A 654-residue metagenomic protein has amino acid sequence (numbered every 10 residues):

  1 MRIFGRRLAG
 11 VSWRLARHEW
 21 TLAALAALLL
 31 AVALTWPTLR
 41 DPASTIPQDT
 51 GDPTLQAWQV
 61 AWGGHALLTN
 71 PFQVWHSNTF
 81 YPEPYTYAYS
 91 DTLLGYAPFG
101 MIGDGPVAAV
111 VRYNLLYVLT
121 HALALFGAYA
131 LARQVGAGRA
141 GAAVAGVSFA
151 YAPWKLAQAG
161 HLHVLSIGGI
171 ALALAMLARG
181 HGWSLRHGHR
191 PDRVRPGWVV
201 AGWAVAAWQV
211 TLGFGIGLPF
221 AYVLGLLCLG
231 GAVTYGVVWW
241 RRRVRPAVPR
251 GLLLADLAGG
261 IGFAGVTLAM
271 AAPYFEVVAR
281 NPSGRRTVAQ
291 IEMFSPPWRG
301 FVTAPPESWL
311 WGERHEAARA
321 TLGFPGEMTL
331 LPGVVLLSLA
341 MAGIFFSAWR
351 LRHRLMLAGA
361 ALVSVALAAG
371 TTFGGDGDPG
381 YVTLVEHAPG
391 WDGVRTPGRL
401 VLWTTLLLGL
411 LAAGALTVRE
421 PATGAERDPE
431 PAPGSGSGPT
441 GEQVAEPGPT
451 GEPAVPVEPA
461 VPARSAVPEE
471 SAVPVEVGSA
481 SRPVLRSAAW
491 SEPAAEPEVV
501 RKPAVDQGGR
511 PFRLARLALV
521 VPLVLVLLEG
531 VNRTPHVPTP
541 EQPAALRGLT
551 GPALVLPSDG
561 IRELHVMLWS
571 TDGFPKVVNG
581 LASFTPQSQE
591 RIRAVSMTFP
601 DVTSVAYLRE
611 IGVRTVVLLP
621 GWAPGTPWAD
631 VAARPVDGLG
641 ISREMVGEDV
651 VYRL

Functional and structural regions predicted by a protein language model:
M1-P37, G251-G262, F345, R352-A360 (+1 more regions): Start-transfer (signal-anchor) and selected internal transmembrane alpha helices of multi-pass inner/ER membrane
R14-L15, W239-L257, A340-G380, G508-F512: Membrane-interface helix-loop-helix junctions at transmembrane boundaries of multi-pass membrane enzymes, predominantly
A27, L116-V135, R139-R186, R190-Y235 (+3 more regions): Membrane-embedded helix bundles of polyisoprenyl
L30-A124, V147, A152-I167, S295 (+3 more regions): Membrane-interface coil-to-helix junctions
G51-A66, L268-F345, P389, G393 (+1 more regions): Periplasmic/ER-lumenal interhelical loops and adjacent helix-loop junctions in multi-pass membrane proteins
R179, L185-R186, F220-A264, I344-S347 (+2 more regions): Perimembrane helix-loop-helix junctions
L257-A264, L410-E452, A460-A463, P474-G478 (+1 more regions): Signature aromatic-anchored transmembrane alpha helix within multi-pass, membrane-resident enzymes that catalyze glycan
T287, D506-F512, V521-L654: Extracytoplasmic
